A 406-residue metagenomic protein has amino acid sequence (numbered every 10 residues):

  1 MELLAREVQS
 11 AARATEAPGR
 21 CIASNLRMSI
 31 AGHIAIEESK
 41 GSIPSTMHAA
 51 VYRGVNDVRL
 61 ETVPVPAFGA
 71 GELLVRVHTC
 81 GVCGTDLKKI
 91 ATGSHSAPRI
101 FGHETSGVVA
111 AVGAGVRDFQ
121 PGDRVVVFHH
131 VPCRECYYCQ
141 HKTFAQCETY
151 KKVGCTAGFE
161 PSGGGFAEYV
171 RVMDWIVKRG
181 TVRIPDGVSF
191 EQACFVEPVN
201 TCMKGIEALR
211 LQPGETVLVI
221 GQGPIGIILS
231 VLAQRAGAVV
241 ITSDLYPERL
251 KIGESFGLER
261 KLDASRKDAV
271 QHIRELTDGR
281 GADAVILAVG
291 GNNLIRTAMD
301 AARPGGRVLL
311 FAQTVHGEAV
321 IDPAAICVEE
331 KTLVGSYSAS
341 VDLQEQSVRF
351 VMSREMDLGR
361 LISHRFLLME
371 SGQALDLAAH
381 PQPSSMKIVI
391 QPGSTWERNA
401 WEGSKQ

Functional and structural regions predicted by a protein language model:
S29-A49, R296-D300, V341-Q406: C-terminal hydrophobic helical "lid"/dimerization subdomain of Rossmann-like NAD(P)H-dependent oxidoreductases
A31, L209, P247, K251 (+4 more regions): Glycine-rich cofactor phosphate-binding loops and adjacent beta1-alpha1 units of small-molecule cofactor enzyme domains
H48, R59-P64, R76, S106-V108 (+1 more regions): Residues located in well-ordered beta-strands
P66-C80, G93-Q140, R183-P185: Glycine-rich beta-strand-centered segment in the early N-terminal region that forms part of a ligand/cofactor-binding
E135-I220: NAD(P)H dinucleotide-binding glycine-rich loop of Rossmann-like/cofactor-binding domains, especially the beta1-alpha1
R183-R266, Q271: Mid-domain Rossmann-like dinucleotide-binding core that forms the NAD(H)/NADP(H) cofactor-binding site
